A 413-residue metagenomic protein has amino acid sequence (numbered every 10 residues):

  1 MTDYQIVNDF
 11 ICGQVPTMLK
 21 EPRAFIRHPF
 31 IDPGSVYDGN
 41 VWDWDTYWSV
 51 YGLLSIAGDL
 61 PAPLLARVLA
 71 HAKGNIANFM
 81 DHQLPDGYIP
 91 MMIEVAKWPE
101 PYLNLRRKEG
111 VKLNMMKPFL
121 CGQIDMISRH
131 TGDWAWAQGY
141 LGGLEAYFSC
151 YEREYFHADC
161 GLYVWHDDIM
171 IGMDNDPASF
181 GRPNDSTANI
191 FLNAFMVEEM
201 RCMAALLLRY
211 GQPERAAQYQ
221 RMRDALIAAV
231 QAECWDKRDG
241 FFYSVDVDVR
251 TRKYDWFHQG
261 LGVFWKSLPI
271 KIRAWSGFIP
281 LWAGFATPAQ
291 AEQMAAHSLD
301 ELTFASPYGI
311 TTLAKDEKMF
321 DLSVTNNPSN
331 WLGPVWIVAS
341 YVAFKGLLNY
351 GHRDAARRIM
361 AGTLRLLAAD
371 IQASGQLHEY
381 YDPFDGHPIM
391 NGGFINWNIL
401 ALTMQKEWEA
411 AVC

Functional and structural regions predicted by a protein language model:
M1, G13-D43, Y51-S55: Asp/Glu-centered strand-loop micro-motifs enriched in Gly/Pro and often flanked by an aromatic residue
M1-T2, C413: Basic/polar N-terminal segments that are highly enriched at the extreme N-terminus, encompassing both cleavable
T2-V15, K20, P63, R67 (+8 more regions): Active-site acid/base region of carbohydrate-active enzymes
D3-I6, E21, D86, P90 (+4 more regions): Catalytic cores of carbohydrate-active enzymes
F25-S35, M91-V111, I169-N189, D255-G262 (+2 more regions): Acidic/His metal-coordination segments adjacent to aromatic residues that form catalytic metal sites in metalloenzymes
G39-Y163, I190-N193, V197, A274 (+3 more regions): Aromatic-rich carbohydrate-recognition surfaces in CAZymes
Q290-M294: Aromatic-lined glycan-binding groove of carbohydrate-active enzymes
A296-F304, L313-K318, S329, V342-C413: Non-catalytic C-terminal accessory modules of carbohydrate-active enzymes
